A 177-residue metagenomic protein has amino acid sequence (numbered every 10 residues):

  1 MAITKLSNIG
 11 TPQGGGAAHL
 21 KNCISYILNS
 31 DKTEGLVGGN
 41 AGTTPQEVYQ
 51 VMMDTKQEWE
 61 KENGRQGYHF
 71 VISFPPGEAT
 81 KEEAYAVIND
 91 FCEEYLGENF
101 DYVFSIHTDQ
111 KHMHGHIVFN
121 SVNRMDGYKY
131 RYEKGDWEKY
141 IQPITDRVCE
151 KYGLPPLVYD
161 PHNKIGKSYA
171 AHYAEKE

Functional and structural regions predicted by a protein language model:
M1-E177: N-terminal nicking endonuclease/strand-transfer module with a His-rich metal-binding environment and a catalytic Tyr
